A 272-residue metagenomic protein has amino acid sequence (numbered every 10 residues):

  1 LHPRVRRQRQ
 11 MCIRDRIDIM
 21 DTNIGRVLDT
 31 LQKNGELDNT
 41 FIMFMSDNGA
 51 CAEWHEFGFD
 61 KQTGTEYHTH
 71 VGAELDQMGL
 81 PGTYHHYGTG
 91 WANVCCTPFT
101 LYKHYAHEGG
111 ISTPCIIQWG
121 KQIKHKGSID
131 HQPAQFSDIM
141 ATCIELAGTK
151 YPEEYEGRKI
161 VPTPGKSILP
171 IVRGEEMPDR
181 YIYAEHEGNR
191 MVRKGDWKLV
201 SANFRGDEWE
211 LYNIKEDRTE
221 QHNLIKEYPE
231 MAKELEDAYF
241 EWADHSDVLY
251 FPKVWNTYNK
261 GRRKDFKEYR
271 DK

Functional and structural regions predicted by a protein language model:
L1-R9, I13: Single conserved hydrophobic/aromatic residue that forms the stacking wall/gate of nucleotide- or nucleobase-binding
R7, H55, I139, I144 (+4 more regions): Long, internal low-complexity/basic segments
R14, C51, K61-Y67, A73-L75 (+1 more regions): Catalytic cores of eukaryotic secretory-pathway lumenal/extracellular enzymes that build and remodel glycoconjugates
R14-I17, D21-L28, Q32, C96 (+8 more regions): Non-transmembrane alpha-helical segments in soluble domains of secreted/periplasmic/extracellular proteins
I19-D60, N93-C96: Metal-dependent active-site segment of extracytoplasmic phospho-/sulfohydrolases and closely related
L28-D29, T69-M177, E210: Substrate-binding rim/cap in mid-to-C-terminal beta-strand-loop elements of soluble/periplasmic
E36-I42, M177-D179, K194-W197: Loop/turn elements at helix/coil->beta-strand transitions in domains of secreted/extracellular proteins
G49-W54, K61, H107-G109, K124-H125 (+2 more regions): Short catalytic/ligand-binding loop motif for oxyanion handling, primarily in non-cytosolic enzymes, centered on
